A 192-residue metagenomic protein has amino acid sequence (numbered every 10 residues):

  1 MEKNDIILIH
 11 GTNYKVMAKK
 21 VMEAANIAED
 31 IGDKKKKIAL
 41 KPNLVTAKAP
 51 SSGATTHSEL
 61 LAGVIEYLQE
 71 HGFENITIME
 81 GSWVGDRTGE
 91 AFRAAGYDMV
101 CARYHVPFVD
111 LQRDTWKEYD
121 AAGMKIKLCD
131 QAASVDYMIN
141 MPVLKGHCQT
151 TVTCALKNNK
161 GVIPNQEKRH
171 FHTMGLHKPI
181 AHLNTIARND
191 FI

Functional and structural regions predicted by a protein language model:
M1-I192: N-terminal and secondary-structure boundary signal
